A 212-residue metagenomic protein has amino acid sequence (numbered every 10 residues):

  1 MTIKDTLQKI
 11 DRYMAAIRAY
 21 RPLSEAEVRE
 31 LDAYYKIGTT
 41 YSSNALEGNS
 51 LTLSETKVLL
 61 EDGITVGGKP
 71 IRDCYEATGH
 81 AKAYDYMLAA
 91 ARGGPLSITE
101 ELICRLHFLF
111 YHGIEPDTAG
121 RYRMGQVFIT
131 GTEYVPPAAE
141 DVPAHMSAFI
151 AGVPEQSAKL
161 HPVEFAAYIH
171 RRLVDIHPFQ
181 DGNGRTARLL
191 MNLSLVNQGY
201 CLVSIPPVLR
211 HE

Functional and structural regions predicted by a protein language model:
M1-E212: FIC/Doc superfamily catalytic core
